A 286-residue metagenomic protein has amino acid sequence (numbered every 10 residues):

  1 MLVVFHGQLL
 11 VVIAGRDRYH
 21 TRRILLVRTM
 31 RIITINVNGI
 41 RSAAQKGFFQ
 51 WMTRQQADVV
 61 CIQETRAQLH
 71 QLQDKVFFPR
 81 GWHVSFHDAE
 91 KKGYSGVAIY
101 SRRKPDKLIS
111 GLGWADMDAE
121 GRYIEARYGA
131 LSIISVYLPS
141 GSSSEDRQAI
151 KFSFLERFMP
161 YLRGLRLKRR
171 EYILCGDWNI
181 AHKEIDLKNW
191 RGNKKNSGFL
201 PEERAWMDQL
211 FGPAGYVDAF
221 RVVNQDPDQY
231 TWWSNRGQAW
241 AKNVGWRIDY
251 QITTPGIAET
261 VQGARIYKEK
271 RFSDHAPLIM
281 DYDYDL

Functional and structural regions predicted by a protein language model:
V12, Y19-F78, H83, A89-V97 (+1 more regions): N-terminal, active-site-proximal structural segment of metallo-dependent hydrolase catalytic domains
M30-N38, A130-S142, C175: Active-site-proximal beta-strand elements of phosphoester/diester hydrolases
I35-N36, M52-H70, I133, L162-E184 (+4 more regions): Active-site beta-strand/loop signature of hydrolases that rely on acidic residues for catalysis
V59, R80-H83, F154-V244, I248: Metal-dependent phosphoesterases centered on the DNase I-like endonuclease/exonuclease/phosphatase
R66-Q68, L72-G141: Structured beta-strand-rich core segments of catalytic domains in phosphoester-bond hydrolases
K92-L108, P213, P227, G237-E259: Conserved beta strand-loop-helix elements of the APE1-like EEP
R102, A126-G129, T254-P255, M280-D285: Active-site beta-strand termini and strand-to-loop segments that position acidic
G113-W114, L138-L155, R191-N196: Surface-exposed cleft-lining segments at the edges of enzyme active sites
